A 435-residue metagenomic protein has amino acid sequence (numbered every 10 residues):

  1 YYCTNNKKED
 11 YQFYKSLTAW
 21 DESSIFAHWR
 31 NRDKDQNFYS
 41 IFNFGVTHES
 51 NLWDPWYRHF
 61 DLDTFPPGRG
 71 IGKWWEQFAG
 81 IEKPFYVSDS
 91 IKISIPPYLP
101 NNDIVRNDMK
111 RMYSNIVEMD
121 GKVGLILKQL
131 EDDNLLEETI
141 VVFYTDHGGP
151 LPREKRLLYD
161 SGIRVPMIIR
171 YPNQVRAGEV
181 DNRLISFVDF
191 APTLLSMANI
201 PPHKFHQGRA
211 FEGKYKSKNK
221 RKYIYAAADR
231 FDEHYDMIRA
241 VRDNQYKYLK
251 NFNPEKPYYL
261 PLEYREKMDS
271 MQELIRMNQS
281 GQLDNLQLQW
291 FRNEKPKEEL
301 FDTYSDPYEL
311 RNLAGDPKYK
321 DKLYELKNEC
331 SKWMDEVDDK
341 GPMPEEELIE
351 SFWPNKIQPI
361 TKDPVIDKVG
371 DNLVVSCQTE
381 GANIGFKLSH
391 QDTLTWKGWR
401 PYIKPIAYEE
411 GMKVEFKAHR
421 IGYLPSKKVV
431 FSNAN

Functional and structural regions predicted by a protein language model:
Y1-C3, V141, Y248: Hydrophobic beta-strand scaffold residues
Y1-W53, K218: Catalytic-site neighborhoods of secreted/periplasmic enzymes that process anionic sulfate/phosphate groups
K8, F13-L17, L136-T139, G178-D243 (+4 more regions): Polar, surface-exposed loop/tail segments that function as active-site lids or cofactor/substrate-recognition elements
D21-R30, K128, L151-R153, D232-Y235: Short alpha-helical segments and helix-capping/turn motifs at coil-helix boundaries
R32-A191, L195-F205, P257-Y258, L262-E298 (+3 more regions): Active-site-proximal cap/lid insertion segments
L151, A191, A198-E299, D338 (+1 more regions): C-terminal cap/loop subdomain of S1 sulfatases and analogous C-terminal strand-loop tails that border
A314, Y324-N328, D335-N435: Short, compositionally stereotyped local motifs that mark structural "simplifiers"
